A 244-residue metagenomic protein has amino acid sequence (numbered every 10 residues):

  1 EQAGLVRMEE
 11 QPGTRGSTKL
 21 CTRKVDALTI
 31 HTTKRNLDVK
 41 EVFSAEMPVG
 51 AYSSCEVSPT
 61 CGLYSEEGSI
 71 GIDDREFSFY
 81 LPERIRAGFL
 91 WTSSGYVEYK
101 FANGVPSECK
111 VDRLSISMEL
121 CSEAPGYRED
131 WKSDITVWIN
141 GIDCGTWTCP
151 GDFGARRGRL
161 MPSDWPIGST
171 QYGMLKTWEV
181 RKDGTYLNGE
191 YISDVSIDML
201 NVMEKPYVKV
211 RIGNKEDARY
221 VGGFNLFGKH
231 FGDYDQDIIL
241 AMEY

Functional and structural regions predicted by a protein language model:
Q2-G4: Alpha-helix C-caps/helix-loop-beta hinges
R7-K34: Short, cationic-aromatic polyanion-contact patches
D26-S53: Short, amphipathic alpha-helical interaction segments positioned at domain boundaries
F43-P166: Mid-protein regulatory/catalytic core that forms ligand/cofactor-binding pockets and protein-protein interaction
P166-I167, I197-D217: Noncatalytic modules at the cell exterior or secretory-pathway interfaces, chiefly beta-strand-rich lectin/adhesion
K176-Y186, R211-R219: Short beta-strand-plus-loop segments that form exposed binding edges in beta-rich domains
N188-M199: A short, acidic, amphipathic alpha-helical segment used as a generic capping/interface helix at domain edges
G213-Y244: Proprotein-processing/basic-patch segments
